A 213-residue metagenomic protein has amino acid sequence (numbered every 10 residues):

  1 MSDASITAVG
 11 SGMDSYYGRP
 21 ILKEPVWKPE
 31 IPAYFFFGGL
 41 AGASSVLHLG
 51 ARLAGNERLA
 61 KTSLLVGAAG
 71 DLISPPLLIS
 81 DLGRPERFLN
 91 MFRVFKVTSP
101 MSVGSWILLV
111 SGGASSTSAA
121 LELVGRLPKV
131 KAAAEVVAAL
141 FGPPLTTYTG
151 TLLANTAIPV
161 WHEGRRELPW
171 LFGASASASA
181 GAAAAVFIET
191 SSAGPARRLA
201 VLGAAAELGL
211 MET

Functional and structural regions predicted by a protein language model:
M1-T213: Short amphipathic, positively biased membrane-proximal segments that drive organelle/inner-membrane targeting
